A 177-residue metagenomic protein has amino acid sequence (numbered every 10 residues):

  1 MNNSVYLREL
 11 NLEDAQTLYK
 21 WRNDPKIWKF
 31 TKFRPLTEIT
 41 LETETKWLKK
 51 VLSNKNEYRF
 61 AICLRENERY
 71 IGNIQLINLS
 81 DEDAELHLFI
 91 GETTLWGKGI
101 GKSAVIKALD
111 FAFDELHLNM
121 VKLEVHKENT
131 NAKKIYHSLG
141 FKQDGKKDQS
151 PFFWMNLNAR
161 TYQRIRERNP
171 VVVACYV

Functional and structural regions predicted by a protein language model:
M1-L41, T45, T161-V177: A short, well-structured alpha-helix characteristic of acyl/acetyltransferase catalytic modules
N2, E57, I71, D81 (+2 more regions): Short coil/loop residues immediately preceding or within conserved phosphate-binding loops of NTP-utilizing enzyme
T37-T94, R160, V172-Y176: Acetyl-CoA-dependent GNAT
E92-T94, K98, K127-E128: Active-site acidic-Proline motif in GNAT/NAT acetyltransferases
L95, G99-A108: Conserved acetyl-CoA pyrophosphate-binding loop and the N-cap/start of the following alpha-helix in GNAT-like
K102, K127-G145: Conserved active-site alpha-helix within GNAT-family acetyltransferase domains
V105-F113, H137: A conserved short alpha-helix in the GNAT/GCN5 acetyltransferase fold that borders and helps form the acetyl-CoA
N119-K122, H126-T130, K146-V177: C-terminal "cap" of GNAT-fold acetyltransferases
